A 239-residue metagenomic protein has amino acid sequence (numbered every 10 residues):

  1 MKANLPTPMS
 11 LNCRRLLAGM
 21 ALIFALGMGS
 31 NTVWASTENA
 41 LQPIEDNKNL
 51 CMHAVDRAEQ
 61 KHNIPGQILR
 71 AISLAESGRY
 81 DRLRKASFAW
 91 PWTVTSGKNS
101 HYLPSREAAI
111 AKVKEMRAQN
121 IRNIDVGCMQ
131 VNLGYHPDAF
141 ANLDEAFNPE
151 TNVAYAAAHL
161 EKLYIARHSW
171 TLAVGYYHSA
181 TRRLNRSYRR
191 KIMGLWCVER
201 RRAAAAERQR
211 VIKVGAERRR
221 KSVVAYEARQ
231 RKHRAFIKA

Functional and structural regions predicted by a protein language model:
M1-N63, G194-A239: N-terminal secretory targeting signals
S36-A205: Catalytic glycan-binding domains that act on GlcNAc-containing polysaccharides
